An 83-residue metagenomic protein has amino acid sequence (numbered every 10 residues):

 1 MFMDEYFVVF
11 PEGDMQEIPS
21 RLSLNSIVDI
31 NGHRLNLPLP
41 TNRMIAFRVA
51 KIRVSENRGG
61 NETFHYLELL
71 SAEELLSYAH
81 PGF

Functional and structural regions predicted by a protein language model:
M1-G13: Short, basic/aromatic beta-hairpin or loop at an interaction surface
V8-V9, R21, Y66-L70: Short, acidic/hydrophobic/Gly-rich beta-strand patch recurrent on exposed beta strands that often constitutes part
I18-P40: Short coil-to-beta transition motif at edge beta-strands of beta-rich domains
L24, R43-I45, T63: A generic structural signal for short beta-strands and their flanking turns/coil linkers
L24-S26, N31, L75-F83: Extended Gly/Ser/Thr-rich low-complexity repeat segments, especially those forming or decorating extracellular
L37-V54: Short beta-strand-centered aromatic/proline hotspots
N57-G82: Short solvent-exposed strand/turn elements
